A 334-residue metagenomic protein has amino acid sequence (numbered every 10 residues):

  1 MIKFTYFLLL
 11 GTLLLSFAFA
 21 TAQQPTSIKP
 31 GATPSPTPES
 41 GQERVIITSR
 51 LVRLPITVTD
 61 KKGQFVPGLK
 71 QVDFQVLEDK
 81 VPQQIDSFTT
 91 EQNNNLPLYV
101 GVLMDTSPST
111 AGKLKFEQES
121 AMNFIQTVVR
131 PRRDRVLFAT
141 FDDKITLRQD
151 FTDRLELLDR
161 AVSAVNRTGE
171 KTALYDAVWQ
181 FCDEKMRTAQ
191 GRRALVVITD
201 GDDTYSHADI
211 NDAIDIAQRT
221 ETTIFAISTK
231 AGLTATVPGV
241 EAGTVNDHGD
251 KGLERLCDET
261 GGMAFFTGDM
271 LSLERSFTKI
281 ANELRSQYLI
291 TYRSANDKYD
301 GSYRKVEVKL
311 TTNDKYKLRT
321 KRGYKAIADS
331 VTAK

Functional and structural regions predicted by a protein language model:
M1-Y6: Positively charged n-region of N-terminal signal peptides that target proteins for export
F7-A18: Bacterial N-terminal signal peptides
T21-K334: Scaffold/interface architecture of coatomer-like assemblies
